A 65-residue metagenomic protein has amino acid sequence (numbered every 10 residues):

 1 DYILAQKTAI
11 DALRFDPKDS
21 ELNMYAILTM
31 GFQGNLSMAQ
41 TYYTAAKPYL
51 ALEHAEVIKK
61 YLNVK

Functional and structural regions predicted by a protein language model:
D11-A12, A45-A46: Canonical positions in the second alpha-helix
E21-A26, T41, A55-K60: Alpha-solenoid helical repeat scaffolds
G31-F32, V64-K65: Register position in tetratricopeptide repeats
